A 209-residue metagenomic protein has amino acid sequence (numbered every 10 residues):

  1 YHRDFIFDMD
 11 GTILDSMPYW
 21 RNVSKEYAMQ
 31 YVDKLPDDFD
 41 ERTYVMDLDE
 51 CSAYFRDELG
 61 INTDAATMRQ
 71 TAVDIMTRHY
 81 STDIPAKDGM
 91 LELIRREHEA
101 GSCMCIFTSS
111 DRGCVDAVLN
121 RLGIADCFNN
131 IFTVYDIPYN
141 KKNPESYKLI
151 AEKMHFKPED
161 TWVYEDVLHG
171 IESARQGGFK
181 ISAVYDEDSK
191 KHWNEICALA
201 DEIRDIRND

Functional and structural regions predicted by a protein language model:
Y1-E92, H98-A100: N-terminal helical cap/lid subdomain that shapes the substrate entry/recognition surface in HAD-like hydrolases
Y1-R3, R95, D111-R112, A117-D209: Asp-based, Mg2+/Mn2+-dependent phosphohydrolase catalytic module
T12, T108-S110: Conserved phosphate-coupling serine/threonine residues in phosphotransfer and NTP-handling enzymes
V23, P36, T63-D64, I84 (+6 more regions): Short linear functional motifs in flexible/disordered or boundary regions
A86, F107, Y139: Residue-level marker of regulatory loop/turn positions in helix-turn-helix DNA-binding domains and in histidine
G101-S102, F179: Short phosphate-binding/catalytic loops that engage adenosine nucleotides
